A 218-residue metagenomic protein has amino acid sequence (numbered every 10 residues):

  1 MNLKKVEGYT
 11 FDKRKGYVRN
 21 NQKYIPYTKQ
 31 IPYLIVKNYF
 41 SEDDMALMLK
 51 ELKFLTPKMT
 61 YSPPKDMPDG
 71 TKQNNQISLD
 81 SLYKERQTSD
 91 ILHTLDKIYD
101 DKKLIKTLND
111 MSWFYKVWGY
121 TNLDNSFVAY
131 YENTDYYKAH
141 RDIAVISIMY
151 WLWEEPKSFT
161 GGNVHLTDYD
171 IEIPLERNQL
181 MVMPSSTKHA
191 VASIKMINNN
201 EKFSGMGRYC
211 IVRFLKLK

Functional and structural regions predicted by a protein language model:
N2-W113: Non-heme Fe(II)/2-oxoglutarate
F40, L52, L152, L215-L217: Short beta-strand segments enriched in hydrophobic/aromatic residues within well-folded beta-rich domains
D43-A46, D69-G70, N122, D135-A139 (+2 more regions): Short catalytic/ligand-binding loop motif for oxyanion handling, primarily in non-cytosolic enzymes, centered on
Y115-Y130: A short glycine-rich, His/Asp/Glu-containing loop-to-beta-strand
F127-D142: Conserved short histidine dyad/triad with adjacent acidic residue
A144, E154-K218: Catalytic core of Fe(II)/2-oxoglutarate
I148-M149: Eukaryotic charged/polar low-complexity linker/IDR segments
